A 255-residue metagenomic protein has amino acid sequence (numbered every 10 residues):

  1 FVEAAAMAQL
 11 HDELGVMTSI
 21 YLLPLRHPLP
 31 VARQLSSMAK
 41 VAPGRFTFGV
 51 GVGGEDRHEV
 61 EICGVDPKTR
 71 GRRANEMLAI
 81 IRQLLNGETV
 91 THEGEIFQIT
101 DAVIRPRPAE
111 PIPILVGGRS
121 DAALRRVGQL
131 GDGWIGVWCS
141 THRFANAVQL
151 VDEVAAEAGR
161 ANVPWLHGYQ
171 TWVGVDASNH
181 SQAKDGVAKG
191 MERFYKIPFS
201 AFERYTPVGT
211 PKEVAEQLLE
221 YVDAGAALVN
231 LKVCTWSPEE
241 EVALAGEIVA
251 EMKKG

Functional and structural regions predicted by a protein language model:
F1-G255: Active-site-adjacent structural elements that line small-molecule/cofactor binding pockets in enzymes
